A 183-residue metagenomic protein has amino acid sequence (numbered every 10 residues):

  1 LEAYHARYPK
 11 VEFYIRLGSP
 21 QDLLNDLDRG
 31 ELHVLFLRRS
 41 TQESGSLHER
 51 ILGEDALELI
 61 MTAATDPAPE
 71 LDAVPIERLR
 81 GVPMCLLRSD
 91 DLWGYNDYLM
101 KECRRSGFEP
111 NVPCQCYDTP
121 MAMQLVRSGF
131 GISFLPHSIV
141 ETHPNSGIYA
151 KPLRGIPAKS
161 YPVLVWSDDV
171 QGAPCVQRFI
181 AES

Functional and structural regions predicted by a protein language model:
L1-S44, C116: Central regulatory/effector-binding core of bacterial HTH transcription factors
E2, Y161, V165-S183: Extended ligand-binding regions for polar small-molecule ligands
S19, P75, Y117-D118, P136: Short loop/turn segments at beta->alpha junctions
L24, D28, I76, A122-M123: Short hydrophobic/charged patches on amphipathic alpha-helices used for structural packing and interfaces
D28-F36, L57, F108, V126-I132 (+1 more regions): Alpha-to-beta junction loops
S44-D55, P69, P120-D169: Beta-alpha-beta core module
S46-L57, M61-M84: Flexible hinge/capping segments at coil-to-helix
P83-S106, G172-V176, I180-A181: Secondary-structure junction motif
